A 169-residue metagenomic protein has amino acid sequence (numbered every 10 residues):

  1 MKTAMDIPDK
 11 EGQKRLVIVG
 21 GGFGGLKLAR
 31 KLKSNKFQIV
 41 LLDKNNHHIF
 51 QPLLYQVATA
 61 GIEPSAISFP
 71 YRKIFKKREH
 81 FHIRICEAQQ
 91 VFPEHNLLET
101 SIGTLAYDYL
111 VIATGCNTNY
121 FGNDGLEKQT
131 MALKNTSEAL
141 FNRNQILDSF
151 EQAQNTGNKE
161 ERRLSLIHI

Functional and structural regions predicted by a protein language model:
K2-H82, L166: Beta1-alpha1 glycine-rich phosphate/pyrophosphate-binding loop at the start of Rossmann-like nucleotide-binding domains
K2-R15, F81-S165: FAD-binding core/adjacent interface of flavoenzyme oxidoreductases
